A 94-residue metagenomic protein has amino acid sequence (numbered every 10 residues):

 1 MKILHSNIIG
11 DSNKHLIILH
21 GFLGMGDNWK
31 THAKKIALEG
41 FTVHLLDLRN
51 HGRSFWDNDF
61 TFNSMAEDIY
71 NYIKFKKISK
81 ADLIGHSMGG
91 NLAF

Functional and structural regions predicted by a protein language model:
M1-I8: A short loop-to-beta-strand scaffold at the N-terminal edge of the catalytic core in hydrolase folds
I3, N13, K80: Conserved catalytic core of two-component sensor histidine kinases, primarily the HATPase_c ATP-binding
I8-F55: Conserved HGGG/HGGXW glycine-rich cap/lid loop of the alpha/beta-hydrolase fold
L38, H44, L48-I84, M88: Active-site loop/oxyanion-hole signature of alpha/beta-hydrolase fold enzymes
L92-A93: Hydrolases whose catalytic domains are alpha/beta-hydrolase-1, hotdog thioesterase, or metallo-beta-lactamase-like
